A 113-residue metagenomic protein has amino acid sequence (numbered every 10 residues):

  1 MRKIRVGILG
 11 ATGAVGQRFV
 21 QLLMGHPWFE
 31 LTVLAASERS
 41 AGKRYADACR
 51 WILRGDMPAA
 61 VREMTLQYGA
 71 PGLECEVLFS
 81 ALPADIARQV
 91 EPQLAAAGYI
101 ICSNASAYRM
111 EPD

Functional and structural regions predicted by a protein language model:
M1-D113: N-terminal Rossmann-like NAD(P) cofactor-binding subdomain of oxidoreductases, focused on the glycine-rich
